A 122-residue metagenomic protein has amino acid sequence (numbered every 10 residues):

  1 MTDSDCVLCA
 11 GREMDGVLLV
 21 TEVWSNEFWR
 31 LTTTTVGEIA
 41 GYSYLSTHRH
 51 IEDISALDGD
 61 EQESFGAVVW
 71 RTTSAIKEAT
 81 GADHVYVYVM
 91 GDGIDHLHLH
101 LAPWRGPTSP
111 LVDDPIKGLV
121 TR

Functional and structural regions predicted by a protein language model:
M1-R122: HIT superfamily nucleotide-processing domains
